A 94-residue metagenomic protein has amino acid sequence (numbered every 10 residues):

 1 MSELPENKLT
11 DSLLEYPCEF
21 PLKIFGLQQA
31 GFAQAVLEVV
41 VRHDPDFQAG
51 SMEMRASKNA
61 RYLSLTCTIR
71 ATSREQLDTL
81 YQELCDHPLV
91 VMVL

Functional and structural regions predicted by a protein language model:
M1-S64, R70-L94: Long, contiguous binding/interaction regions
